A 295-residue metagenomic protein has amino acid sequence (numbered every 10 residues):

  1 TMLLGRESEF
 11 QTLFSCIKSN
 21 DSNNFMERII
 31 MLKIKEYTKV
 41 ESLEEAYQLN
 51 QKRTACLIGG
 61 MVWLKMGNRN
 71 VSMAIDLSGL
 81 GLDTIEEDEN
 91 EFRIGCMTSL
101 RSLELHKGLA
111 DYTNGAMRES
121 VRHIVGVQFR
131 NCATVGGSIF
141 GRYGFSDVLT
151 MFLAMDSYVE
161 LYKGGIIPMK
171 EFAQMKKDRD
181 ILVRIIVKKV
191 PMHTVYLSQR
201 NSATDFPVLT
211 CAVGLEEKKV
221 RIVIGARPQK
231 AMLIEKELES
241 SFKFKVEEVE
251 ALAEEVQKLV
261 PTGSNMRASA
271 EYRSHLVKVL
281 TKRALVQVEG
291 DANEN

Functional and structural regions predicted by a protein language model:
E7, T12, N20-N295: C-terminal structural segment of proteins
